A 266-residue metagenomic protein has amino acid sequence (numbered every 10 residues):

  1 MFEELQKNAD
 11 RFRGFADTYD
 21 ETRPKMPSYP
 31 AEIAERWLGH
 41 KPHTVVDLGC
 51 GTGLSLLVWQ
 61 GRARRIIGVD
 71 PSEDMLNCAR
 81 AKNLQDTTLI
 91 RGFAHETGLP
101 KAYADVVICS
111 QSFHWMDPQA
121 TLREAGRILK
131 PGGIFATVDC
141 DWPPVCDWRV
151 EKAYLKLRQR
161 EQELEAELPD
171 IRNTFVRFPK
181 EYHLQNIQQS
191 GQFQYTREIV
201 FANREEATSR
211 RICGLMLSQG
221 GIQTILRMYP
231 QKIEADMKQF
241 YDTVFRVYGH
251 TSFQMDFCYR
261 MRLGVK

Functional and structural regions predicted by a protein language model:
M1-G14: N-terminal, positively charged/glycine-rich alpha-helical extensions of SAM-dependent methyltransferases
P24-H43: Conserved alpha-helix/loop element of class I SAM-dependent methyltransferases that forms part of the SAM/SAH-binding
L48: Conserved beta-strand/loop positions that form the S-adenosyl-L-methionine
T52-E96: Class I SAM-dependent methyltransferase SAM/SAH-binding core
H95-V106: A short acidic, Gly/Pro-enriched loop at the edge of an enzyme's catalytic core that lines a small-molecule cofactor
M116-E124: A short, conserved alpha-helix within the catalytic core of class I
G126, K130-E205: Conserved catalytic/acceptor-binding region of the Class I
V176-K266: Conserved Class I S-adenosyl-L-methionine
